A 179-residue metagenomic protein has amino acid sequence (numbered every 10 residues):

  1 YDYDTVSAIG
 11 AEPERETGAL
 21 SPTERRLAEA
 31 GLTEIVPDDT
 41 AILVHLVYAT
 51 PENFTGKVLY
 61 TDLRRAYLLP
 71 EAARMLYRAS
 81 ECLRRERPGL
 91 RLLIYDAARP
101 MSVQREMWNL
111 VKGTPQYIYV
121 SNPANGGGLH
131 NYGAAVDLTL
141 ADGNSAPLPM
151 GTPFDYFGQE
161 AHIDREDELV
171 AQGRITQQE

Functional and structural regions predicted by a protein language model:
Y1-A97, L110, T114-E179: Extracytoplasmic cell-surface/polysaccharide-interacting catalytic and binding patches
P100: Segments that shape or occlude catalytic/ligand-binding pockets
V103-W108: A short acidic (Asp/Glu
